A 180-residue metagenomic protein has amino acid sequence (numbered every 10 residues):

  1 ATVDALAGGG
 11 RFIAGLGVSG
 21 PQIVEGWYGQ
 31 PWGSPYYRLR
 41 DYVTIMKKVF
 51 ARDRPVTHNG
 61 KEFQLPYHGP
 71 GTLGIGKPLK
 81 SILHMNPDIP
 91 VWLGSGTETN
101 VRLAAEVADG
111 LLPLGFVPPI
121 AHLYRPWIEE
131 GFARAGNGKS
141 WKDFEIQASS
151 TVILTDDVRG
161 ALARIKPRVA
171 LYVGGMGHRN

Functional and structural regions predicted by a protein language model:
A1-N180: Active-site-adjacent structural elements that line small-molecule/cofactor binding pockets in enzymes
